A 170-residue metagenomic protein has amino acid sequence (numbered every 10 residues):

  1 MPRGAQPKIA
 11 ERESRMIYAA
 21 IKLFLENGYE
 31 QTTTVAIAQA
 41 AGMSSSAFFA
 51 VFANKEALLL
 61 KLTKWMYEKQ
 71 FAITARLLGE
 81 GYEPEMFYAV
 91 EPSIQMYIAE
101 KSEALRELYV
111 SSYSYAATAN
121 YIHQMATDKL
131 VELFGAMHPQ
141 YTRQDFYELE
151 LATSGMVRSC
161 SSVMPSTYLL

Functional and structural regions predicted by a protein language model:
M1-K8: N-terminal intrinsically disordered/low-complexity leader segments
R12: Catalytic or ion-translocation cores adjacent to nucleophile or general acid/base/metal-coordination motifs in diverse
R15, L23-A57, K61: Helix-turn-helix
K61, A72-L105, Y115, M125: Hydrophobic alpha-helical connector segments
Y113-S162: Amphipathic alpha-helical packing segments from all-alpha helical-bundle domains
